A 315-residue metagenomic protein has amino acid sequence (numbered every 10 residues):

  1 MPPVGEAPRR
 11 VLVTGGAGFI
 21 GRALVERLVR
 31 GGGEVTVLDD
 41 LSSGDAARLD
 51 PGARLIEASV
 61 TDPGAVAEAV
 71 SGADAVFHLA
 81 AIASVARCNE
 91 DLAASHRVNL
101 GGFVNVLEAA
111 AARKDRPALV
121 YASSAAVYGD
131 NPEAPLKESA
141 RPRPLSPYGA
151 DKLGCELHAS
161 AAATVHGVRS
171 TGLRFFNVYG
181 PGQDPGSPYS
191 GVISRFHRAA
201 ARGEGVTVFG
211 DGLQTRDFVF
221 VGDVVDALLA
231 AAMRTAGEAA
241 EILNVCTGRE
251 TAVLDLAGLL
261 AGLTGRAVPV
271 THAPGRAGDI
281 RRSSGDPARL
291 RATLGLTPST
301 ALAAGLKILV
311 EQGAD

Functional and structural regions predicted by a protein language model:
M1-F176: N-terminal Rossmann-like NAD(P)+-binding domain of SDR-like oxidoreductases, especially those catalyzing
A17-I20, A46, V104, N131 (+6 more regions): Gly/Ser/Thr-rich beta-alpha loop segments that engage phosphate groups in nucleotides
G64-A67, D74, A86, A93 (+9 more regions): Residues in well-ordered alpha-helical elements
E68-G72, A109, A199, A227 (+1 more regions): CheY-like receiver
V106, A159, F196, L290-R291: Structural element of the ATP-grasp superfamily
E133-A134, H158-R216, V221-A230, G258-L263: NAD(P)-dependent short-chain dehydrogenase/reductase
A200-D315: C-terminal substrate-binding subdomain of Rossmann-fold SDR/epimerase-dehydratase oxidoreductases
